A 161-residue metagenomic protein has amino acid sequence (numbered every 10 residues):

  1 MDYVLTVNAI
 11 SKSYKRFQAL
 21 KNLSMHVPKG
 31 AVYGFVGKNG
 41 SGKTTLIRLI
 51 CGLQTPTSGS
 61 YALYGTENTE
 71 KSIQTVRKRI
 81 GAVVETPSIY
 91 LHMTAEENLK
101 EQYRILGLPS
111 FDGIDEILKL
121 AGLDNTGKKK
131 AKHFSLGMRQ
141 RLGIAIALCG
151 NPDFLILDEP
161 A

Functional and structural regions predicted by a protein language model:
C51: Helix-to-loop junction immediately C-terminal to a conserved catalytic motif
G59-T69, T75-V76: Conserved ABC transporter NBD signature motif
K100, R104, F111-T126: Conserved ABC ATPase "signature" region
I144: Hydrophobic anchor residue at the start of the ABC signature
L155-E159: Catalytic Walker B motif of ABC-type/P-loop ATPase nucleotide-binding domains
